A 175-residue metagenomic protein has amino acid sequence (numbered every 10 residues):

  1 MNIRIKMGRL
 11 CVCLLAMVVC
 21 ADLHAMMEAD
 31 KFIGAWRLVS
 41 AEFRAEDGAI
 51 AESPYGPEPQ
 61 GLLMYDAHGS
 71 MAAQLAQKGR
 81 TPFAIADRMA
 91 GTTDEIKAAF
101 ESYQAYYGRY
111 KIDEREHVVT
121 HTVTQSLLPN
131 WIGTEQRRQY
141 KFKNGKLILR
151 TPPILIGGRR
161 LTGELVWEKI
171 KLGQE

Functional and structural regions predicted by a protein language model:
M1-M7: N-terminal secretory signal peptides that target proteins for export/translocation
R9-D22: Bacterial N-terminal signal peptides
A21-E175: Lipid interaction determinants
